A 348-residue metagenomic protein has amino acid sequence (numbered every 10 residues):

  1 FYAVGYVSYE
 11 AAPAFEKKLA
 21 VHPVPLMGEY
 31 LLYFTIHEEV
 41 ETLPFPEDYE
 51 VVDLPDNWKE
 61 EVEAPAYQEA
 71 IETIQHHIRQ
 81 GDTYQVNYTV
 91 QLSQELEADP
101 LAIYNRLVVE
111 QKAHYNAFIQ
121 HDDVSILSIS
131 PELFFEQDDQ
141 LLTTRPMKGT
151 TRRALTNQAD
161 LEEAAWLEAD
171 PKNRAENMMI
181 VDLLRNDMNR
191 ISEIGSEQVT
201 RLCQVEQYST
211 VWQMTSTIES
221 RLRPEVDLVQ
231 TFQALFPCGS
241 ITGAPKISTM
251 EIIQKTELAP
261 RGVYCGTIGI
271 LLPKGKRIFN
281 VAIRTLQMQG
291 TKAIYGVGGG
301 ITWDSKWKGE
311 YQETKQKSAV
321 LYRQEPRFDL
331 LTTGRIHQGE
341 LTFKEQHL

Functional and structural regions predicted by a protein language model:
F1-P326: Extended alpha-helical targeting/anchoring segments, especially N-terminal organellar/secretory targeting helices
P326-K344: Extended, domain-scale alpha-helical bundle/helix-rich regions
